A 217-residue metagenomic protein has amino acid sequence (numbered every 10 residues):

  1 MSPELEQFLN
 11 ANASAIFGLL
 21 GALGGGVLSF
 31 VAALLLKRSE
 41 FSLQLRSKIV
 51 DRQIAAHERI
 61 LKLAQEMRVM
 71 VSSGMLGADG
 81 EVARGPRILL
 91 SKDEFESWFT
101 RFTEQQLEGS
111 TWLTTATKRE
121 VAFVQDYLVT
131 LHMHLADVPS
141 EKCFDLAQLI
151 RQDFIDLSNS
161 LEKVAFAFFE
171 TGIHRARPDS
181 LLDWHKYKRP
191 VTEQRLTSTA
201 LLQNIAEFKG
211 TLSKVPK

Functional and structural regions predicted by a protein language model:
M1-Q44: Membrane-embedded hydrophobic alpha-helical segments
V31-K217: Conserved non-transmembrane functional hotspots
